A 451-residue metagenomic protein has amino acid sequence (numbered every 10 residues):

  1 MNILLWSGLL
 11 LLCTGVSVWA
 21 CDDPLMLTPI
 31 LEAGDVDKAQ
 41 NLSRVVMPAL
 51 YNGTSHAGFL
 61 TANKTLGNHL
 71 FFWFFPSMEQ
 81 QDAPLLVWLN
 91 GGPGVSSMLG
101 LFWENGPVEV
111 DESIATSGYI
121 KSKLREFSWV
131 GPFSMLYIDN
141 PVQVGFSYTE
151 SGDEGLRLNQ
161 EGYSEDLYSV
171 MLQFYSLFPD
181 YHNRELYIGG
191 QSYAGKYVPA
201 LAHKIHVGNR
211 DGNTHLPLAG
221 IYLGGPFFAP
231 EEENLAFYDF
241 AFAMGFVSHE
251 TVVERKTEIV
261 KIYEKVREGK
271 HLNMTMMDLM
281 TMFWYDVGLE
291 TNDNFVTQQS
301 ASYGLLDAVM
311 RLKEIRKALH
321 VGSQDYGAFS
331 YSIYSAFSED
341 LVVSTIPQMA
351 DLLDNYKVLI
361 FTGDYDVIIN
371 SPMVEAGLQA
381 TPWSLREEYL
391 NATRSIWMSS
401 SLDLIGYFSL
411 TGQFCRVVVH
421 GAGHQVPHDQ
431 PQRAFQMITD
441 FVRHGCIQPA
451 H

Functional and structural regions predicted by a protein language model:
M1-H451: Terminal and linker regions of secretory-pathway proteins
